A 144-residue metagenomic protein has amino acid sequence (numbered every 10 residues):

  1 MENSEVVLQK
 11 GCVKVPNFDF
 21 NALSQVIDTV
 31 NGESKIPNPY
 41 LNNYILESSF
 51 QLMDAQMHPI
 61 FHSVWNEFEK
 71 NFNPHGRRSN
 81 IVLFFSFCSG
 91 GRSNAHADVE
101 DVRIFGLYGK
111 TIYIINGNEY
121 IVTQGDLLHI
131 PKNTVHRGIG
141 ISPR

Functional and structural regions predicted by a protein language model:
M1-V26: An N-terminal JmjN-like helical accessory module and its immediate linker preceding a catalytic domain
C12, P131-K132: Proline-centered helix-kink/hinge sites
D28-L127, T134-R144: Active-site region of the double-stranded beta-helix
